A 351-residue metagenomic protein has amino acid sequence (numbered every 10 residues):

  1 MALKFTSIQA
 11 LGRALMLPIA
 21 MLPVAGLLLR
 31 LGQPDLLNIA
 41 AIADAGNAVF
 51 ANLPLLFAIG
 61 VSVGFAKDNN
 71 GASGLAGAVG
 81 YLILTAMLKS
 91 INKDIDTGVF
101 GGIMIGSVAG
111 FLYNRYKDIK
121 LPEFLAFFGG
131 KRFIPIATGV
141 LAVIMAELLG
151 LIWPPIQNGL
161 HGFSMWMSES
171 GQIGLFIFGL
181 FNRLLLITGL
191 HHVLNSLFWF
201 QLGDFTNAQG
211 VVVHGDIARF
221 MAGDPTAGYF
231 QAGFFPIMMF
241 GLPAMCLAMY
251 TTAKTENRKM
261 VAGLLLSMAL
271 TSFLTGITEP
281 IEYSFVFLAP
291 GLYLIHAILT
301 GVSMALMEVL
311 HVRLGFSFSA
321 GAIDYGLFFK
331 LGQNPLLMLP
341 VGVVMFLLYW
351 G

Functional and structural regions predicted by a protein language model:
M1-F5, L36-A40, A208-A227, A244-C246 (+4 more regions): Transmembrane alpha-helical segments and their short flanking loops that form helix-hairpins/helix-helix interfaces
L3-D44, P155-E256: Helix-loop-helix hairpins and the membrane-proximal interhelical loops of multi-pass alpha-helical transport proteins
K4-G129, F287-L299, M304-V309: Early transmembrane hairpin of solute transport permeases
P23, L27, M104-V108, V140 (+5 more regions): Generic alpha-helical transmembrane segments of integral inner-membrane proteins, especially permease/transport modules
N47-P54, V99-F100, G130-I136, W166-I177 (+5 more regions): Membrane-interfacial loop-to-helix junctions in multi-pass transporters
L56-G60, G64-F65, S107-L112, Y229-R258 (+1 more regions): Transmembrane alpha-helical segments in integral membrane proteins
I83-T85, K131-A142, A269-F273, A297: Small-residue-rich segments of transmembrane alpha-helices in multi-pass membrane proteins, especially helix faces
K93-F100, M104-G171: Membrane-interface helix-loop-helix junctions at boundaries between adjacent transmembrane segments
